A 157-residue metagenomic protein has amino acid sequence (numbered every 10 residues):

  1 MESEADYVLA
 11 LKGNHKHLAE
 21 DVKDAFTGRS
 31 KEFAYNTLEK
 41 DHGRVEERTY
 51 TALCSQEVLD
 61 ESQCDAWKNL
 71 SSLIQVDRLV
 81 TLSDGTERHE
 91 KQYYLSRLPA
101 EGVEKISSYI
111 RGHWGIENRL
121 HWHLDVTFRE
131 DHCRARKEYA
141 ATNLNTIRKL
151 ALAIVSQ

Functional and structural regions predicted by a protein language model:
M1: Conserved PLP-enzyme active-site core in the AAT-like
A5-R111: An anionic, glycine-rich sequence signature occurring as long contiguous blocks
S108-Q157: Basic, amphipathic alpha-helical segments enriched in Lys/Arg and hydrophobic/aromatic residues
